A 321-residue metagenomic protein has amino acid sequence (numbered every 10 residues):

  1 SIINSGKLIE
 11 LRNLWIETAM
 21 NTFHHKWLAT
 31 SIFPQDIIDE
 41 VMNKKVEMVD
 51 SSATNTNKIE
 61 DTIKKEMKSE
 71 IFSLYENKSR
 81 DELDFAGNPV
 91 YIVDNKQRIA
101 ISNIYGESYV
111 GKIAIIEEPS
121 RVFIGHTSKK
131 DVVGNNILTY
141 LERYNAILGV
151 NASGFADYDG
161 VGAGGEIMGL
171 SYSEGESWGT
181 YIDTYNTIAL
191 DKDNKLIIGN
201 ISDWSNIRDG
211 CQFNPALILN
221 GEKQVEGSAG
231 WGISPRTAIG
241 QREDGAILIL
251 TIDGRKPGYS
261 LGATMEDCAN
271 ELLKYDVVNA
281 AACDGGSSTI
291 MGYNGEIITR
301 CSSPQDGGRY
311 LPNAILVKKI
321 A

Functional and structural regions predicted by a protein language model:
S1-A321: Gly/Ser/Thr/Pro-rich low-complexity, intrinsically disordered segments
